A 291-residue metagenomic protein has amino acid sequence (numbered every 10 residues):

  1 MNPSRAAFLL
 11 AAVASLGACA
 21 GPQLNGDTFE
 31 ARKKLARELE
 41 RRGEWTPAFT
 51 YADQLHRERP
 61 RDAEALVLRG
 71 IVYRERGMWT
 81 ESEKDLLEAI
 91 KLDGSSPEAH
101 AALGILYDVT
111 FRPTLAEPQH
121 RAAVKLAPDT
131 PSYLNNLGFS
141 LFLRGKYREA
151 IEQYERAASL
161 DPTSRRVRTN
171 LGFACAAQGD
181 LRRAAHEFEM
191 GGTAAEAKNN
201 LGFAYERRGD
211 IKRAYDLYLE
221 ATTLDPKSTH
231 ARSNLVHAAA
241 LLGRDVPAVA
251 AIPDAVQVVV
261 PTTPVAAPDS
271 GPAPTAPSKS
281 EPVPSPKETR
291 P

Functional and structural regions predicted by a protein language model:
L16-L35, R290: Bacterial Sec signal peptide processing site at the extreme N-terminus
D27-E64, L68-M78, I105, V109: Alpha-helical segment of the N-proximal tetratricopeptide repeat
T28-F29, A63-E64, P97-E98, P131-S132 (+4 more regions): Helix-start (N-cap) detector for alpha-helical repeat units in TPR-like alpha-solenoids, especially tetratricopeptide
E40, V67, R74, A101 (+5 more regions): Position-specific recognition of the canonical hydrophobic site in helix A of tetratricopeptide repeat
R42-T50, E75-E88, E98, V109-A122 (+5 more regions): Structural signature of tandem alpha-helical TPR/SEL1-like repeats, specifically the intra-repeat loop/turn
E58, L92, L126, S159-L160 (+2 more regions): Structural marker of alpha-solenoid helical repeat scaffolds
A195-P291: Terminal, low-structured helical/coil segments at or just beyond the last alpha-helical repeat
